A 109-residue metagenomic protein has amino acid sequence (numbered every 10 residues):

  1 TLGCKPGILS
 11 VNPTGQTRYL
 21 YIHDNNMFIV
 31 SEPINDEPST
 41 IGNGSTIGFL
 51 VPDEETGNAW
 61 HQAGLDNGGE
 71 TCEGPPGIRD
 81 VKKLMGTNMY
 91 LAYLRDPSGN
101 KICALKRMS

Functional and structural regions predicted by a protein language model:
T1, A92, K101: Conserved active-site alpha-helix within GNAT-family acetyltransferase domains
L2-K5, G68-E70: Conserved acetyl-CoA-binding loop of GNAT-fold acetyltransferases
C4-I41, I102-K106: Conserved short beta-strand elements that form part of the metal-binding/catalytic scaffold of enzyme active sites
I34, P75, S98, M108: Short, flexible active-site-adjacent loop segments at beta-strand->alpha-helix junctions, enriched in small/polar
G42-T46: Short, solvent-exposed beta-strand edge segments and adjacent coil->beta transition regions
G48-P97: Vicinal oxygen chelate
D80, R107-S109: A short acidic/small-residue loop/turn micro-motif
